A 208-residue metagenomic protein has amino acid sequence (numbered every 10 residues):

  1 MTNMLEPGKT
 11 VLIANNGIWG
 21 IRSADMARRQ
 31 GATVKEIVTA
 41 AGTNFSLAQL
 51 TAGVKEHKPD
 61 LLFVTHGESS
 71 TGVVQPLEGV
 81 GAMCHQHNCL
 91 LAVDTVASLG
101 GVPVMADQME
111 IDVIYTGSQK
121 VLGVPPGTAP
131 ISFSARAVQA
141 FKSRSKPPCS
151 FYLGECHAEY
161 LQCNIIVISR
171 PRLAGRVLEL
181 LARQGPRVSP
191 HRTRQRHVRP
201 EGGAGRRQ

Functional and structural regions predicted by a protein language model:
M1-D25: Conserved beta-loop-alpha segment that forms the PLP phosphate-binding cup at the N-terminus of a helix
T2, A24, T51, G81 (+2 more regions): Predominant activation on well-ordered alpha-helical scaffold segments within soluble catalytic domains
A14-N15, F63-T65, T116-G117, S132: Short beta-strand segments
I18, R22, F45, Q75 (+3 more regions): Conserved active-site and cofactor/substrate-binding residues in soluble primary-metabolism enzymes
W19-I21, T43, S98-G100, K120-V124 (+1 more regions): Short gly/pro/ser/thr-enriched loop/turn and capping motifs at secondary-structure boundaries
T43-S98, V113, V121: Active-site phosphate-binding strand-loop segment of PLP-dependent enzymes
A106-Q119: Conserved active-site segment immediately N-terminal to the catalytic lysine that forms the internal aldimine
Q119-Q208: Active-site C-terminal subdomain of aminotransferase-like
